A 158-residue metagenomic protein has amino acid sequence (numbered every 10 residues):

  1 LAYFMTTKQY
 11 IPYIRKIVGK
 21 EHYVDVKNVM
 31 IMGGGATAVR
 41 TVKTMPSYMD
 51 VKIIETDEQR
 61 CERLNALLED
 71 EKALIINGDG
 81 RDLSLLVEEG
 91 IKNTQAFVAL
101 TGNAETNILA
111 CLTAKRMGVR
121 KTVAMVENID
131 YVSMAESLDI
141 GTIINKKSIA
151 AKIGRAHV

Functional and structural regions predicted by a protein language model:
L1-V158: Cytosolic regulatory regions of ion transport systems
